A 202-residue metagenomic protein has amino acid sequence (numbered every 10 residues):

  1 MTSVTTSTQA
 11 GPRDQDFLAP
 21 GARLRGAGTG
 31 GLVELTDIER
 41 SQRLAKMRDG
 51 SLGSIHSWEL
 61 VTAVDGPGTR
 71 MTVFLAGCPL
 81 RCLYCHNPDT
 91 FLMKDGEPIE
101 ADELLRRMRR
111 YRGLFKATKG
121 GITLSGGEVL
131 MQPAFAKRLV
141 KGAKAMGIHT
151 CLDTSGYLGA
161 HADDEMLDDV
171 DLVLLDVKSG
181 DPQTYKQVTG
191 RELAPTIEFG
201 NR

Functional and structural regions predicted by a protein language model:
T2-F74, R81-D95, R110-T118: N-terminal [4Fe-4S]-dependent radical SAM core
A76-C78, K137: Residue-level detector of alpha-helical segments with a strong bias toward transmembrane helices and their helix-loop
K94, P98, G126-V129: Short gly/ser-rich anion-binding loops that grip negatively charged ligand groups
G96-R106: Short cysteine/histidine-rich metal-coordination sites, predominantly Zn2+-binding motifs
L105, R109-R202: Conserved AdoMet/S-adenosylmethionine-binding subsite of the radical SAM
